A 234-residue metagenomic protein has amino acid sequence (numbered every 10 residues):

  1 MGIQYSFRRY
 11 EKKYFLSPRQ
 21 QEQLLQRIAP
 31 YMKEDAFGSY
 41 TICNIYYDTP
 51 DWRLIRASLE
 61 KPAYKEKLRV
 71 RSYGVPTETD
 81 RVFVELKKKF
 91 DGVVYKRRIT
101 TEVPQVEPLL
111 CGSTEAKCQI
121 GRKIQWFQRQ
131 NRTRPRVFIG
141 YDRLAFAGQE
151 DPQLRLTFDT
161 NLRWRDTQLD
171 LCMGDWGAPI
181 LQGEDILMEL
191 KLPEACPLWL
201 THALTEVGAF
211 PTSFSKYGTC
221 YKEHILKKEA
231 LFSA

Functional and structural regions predicted by a protein language model:
M1-A234: Phosphate-end processing signature that detects enzymes handling 5′-triphosphorylated RNA and polyphosphate
